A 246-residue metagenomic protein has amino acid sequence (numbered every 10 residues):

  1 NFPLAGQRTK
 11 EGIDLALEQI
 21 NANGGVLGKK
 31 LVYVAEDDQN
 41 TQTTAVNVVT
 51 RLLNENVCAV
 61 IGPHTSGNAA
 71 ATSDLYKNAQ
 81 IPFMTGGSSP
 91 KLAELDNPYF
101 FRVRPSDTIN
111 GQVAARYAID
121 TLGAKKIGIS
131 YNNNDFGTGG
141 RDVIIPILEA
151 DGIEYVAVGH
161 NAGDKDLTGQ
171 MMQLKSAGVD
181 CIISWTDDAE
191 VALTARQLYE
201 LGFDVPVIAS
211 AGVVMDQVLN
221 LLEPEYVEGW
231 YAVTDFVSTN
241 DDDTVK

Functional and structural regions predicted by a protein language model:
N1-A5, Q42-T43, Q217-L219, T239-D241: Short, solvent-exposed loop/turn elements at domain surfaces
L4-E11, Q19, N23-E94, H160-L167 (+2 more regions): Beta-alpha junction/loop-to-helix N-cap segments that form part of ligand/metal-binding clefts
I13, T72, Y76, G140-I144 (+2 more regions): Hydrophobic packing residues within well-ordered alpha-helices of enzyme cores
V32-A35, C58-P63, I81-G87, K91 (+6 more regions): Structural recognition of the beta-strand scaffold that forms the well-ordered cores of secreted hydrolase catalytic
N47, P90-L92, P98-G202, S238-T244: Extracellular/periplasmic Venus flytrap/periplasmic-binding protein
N68-A70, G111, V191-L193, M215-L219: Short, well-ordered alpha-helical microsegments
A79-Q80, D96, D151, F203 (+1 more regions): Short, structured coil segments at secondary-structure junctions
A195-K246: Extracellular/periplasmic periplasmic-binding protein-like sensory domains
